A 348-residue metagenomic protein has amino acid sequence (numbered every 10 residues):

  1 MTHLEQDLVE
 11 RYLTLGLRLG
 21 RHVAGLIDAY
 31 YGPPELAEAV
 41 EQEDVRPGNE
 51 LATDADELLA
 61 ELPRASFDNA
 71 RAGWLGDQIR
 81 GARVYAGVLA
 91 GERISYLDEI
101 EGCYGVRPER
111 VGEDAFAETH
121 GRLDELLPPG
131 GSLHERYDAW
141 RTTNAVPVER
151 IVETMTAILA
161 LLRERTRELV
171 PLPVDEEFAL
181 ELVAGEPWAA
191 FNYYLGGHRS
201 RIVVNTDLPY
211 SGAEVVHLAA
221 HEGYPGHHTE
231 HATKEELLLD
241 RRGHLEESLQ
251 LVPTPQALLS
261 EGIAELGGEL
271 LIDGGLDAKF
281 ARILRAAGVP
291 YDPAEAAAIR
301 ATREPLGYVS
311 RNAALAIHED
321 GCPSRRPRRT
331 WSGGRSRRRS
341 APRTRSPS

Functional and structural regions predicted by a protein language model:
M1-S348: N-terminal maturation segment of proteins
